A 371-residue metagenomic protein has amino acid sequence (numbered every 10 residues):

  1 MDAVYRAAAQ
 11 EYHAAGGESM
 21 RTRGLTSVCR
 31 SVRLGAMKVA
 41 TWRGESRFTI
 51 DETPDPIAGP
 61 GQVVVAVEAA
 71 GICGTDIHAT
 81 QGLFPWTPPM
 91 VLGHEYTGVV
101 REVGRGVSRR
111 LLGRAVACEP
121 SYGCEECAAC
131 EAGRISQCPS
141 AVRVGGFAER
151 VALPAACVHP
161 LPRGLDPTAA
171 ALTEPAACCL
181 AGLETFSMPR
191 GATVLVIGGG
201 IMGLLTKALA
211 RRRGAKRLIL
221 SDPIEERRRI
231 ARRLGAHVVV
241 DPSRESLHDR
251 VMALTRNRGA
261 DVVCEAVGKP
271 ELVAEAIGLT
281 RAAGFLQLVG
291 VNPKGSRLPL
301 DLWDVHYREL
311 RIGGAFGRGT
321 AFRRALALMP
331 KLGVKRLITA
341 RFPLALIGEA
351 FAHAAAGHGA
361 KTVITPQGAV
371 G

Functional and structural regions predicted by a protein language model:
A9-Y12, R33: Short, positively charged and aromatic/hydrophobic N-terminal segments
S31-G35, V39, A274-G278, G319-G371: C-terminal hydrophobic helical "lid"/dimerization subdomain of Rossmann-like NAD(P)H-dependent oxidoreductases
P54-A70, Q81-A128, C157, P162-G164: Glycine-rich beta-strand-centered segment in the early N-terminal region that forms part of a ligand/cofactor-binding
R110-L111, M188, T280: Short, well-ordered loop/turn sites that connect or cap secondary structure elements
Y122-I197: NAD(P)H dinucleotide-binding glycine-rich loop of Rossmann-like/cofactor-binding domains, especially the beta1-alpha1
D166-R244: Mid-domain Rossmann-like dinucleotide-binding core that forms the NAD(H)/NADP(H) cofactor-binding site
S246-R256: Short amphipathic alpha-helix with an adjacent loop that forms part of the alpha/beta core around
P270-K331, P366-G371: Glycine-rich phosphate-binding loop and adjacent beta-alpha segment of Rossmann(oid) nucleotide-cofactor-binding
